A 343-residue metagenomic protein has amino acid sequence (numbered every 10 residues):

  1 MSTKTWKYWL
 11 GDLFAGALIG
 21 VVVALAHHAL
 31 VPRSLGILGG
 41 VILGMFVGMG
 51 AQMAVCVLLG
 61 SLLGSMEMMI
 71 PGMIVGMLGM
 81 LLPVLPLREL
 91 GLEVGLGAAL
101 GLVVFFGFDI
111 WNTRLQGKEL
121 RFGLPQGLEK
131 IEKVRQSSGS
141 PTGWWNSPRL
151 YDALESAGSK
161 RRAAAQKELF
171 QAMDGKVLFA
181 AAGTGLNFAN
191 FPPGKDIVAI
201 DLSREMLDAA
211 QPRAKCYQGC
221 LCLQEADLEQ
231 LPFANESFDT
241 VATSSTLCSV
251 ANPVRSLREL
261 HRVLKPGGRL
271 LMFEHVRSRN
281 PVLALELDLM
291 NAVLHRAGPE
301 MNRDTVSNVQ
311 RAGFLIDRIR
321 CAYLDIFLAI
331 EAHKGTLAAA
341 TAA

Functional and structural regions predicted by a protein language model:
L10-I37: Membrane-helix boundary elements
L81-G97, T113: Membrane-helix boundary connector in multi-pass membrane proteins
R135-G139, W145, D152-G158, L178 (+1 more regions): C-terminal alpha-helical "lid/dimerization" subdomain adjacent to the S-adenosyl-L-methionine
S156-K176, L186-N190: Conserved alpha-helix/loop element of class I SAM-dependent methyltransferases that forms part of the SAM/SAH-binding
K176-Q230: Class I SAM-dependent methyltransferase SAM/SAH-binding core
E229-V241: A short acidic, Gly/Pro-enriched loop at the edge of an enzyme's catalytic core that lines a small-molecule cofactor
T240-N252: A short SAM/SAH-binding and catalytic strip from SAM-dependent methyltransferases
V254-R269: A short glycine-rich, Lys/Arg-flanked "PGG" loop and its adjoining helix->strand segment in the class I
